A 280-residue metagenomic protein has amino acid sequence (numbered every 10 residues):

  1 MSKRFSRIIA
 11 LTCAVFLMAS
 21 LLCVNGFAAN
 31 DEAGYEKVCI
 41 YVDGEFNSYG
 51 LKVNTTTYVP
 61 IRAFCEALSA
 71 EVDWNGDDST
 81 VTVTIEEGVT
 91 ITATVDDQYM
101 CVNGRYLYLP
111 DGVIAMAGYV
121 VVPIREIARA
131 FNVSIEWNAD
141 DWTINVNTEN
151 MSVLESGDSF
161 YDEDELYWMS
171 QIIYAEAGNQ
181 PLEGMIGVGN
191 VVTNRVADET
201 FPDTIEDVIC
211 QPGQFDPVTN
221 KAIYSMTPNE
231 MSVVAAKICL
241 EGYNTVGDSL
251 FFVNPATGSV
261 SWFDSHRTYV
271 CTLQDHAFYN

Functional and structural regions predicted by a protein language model:
S2-S170: Primary recognition of N-terminal secretory signal peptides and signal-anchoring hydrophobic helices
S152-N280: Bacterial extracytoplasmic/cell-wall-associated proteins, especially those involved in peptidoglycan
